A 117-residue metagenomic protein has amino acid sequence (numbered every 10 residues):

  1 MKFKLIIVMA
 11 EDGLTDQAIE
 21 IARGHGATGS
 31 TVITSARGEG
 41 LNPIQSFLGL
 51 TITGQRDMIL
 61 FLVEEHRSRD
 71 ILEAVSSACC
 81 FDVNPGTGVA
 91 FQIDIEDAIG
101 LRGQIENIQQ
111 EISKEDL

Functional and structural regions predicted by a protein language model:
M1-L117: Positively charged, small/polar-rich N-terminal and surface patches that mediate targeting and assembly and bind
